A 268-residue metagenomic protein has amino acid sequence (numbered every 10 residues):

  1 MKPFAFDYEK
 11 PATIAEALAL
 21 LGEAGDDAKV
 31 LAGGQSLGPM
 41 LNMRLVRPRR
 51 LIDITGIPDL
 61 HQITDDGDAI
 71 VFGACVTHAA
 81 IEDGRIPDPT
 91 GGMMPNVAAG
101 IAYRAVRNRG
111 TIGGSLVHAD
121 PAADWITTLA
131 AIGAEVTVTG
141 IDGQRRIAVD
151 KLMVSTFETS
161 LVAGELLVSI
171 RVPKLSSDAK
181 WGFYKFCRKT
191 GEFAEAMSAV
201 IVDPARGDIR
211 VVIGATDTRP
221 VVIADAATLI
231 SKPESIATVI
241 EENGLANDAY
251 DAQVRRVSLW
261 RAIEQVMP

Functional and structural regions predicted by a protein language model:
M1-P268: C-terminal structural segment of proteins
